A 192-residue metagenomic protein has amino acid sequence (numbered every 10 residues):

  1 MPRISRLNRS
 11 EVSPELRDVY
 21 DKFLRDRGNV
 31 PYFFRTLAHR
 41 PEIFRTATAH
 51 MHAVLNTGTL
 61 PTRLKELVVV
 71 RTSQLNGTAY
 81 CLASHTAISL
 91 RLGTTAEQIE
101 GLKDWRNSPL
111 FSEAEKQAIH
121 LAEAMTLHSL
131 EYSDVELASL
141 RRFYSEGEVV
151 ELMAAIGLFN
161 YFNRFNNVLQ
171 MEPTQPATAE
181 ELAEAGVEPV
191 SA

Functional and structural regions predicted by a protein language model:
M1-A192: Hydrophobic alpha-helical segments
